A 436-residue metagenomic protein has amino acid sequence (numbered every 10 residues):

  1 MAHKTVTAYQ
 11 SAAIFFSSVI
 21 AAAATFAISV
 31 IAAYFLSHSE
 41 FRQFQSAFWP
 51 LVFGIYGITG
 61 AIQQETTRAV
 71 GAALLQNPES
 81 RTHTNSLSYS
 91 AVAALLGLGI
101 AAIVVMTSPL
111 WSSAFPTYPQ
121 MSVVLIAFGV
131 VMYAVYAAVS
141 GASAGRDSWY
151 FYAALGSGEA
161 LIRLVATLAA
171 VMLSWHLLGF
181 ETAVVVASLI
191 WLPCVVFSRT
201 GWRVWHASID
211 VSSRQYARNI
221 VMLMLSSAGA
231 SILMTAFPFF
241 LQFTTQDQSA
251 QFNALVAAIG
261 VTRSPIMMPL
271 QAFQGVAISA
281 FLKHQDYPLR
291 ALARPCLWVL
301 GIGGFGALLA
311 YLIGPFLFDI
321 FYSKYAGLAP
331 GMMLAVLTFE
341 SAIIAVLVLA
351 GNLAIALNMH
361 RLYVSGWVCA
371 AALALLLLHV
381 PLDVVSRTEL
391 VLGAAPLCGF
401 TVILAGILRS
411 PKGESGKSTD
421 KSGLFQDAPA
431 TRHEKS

Functional and structural regions predicted by a protein language model:
M1-T7, Y150-A154, L177-L178, A183-V184 (+2 more regions): Interhelical loop/hinge segments that connect adjacent transmembrane helices in multipass membrane
V6-Q63, V221-T244, P396-C398: Signature of the first transmembrane helix
A8, Q45, P78-A94, A217-I220 (+2 more regions): Interfacial transmembrane-helix starts/ends
Q10-T25, G158-E159, R163, F180-V195 (+2 more regions): Transmembrane helical elements of multi-pass membrane transporters/channels
H38, T107-I126, L312-A342: Interfacial segments at transmembrane-helix termini and the short loops linking adjacent helices
T59-Q76, A258, T262-D286, I355-A356: Helix-loop junctions and terminal segments of transmembrane helices in multi-pass membrane transport/translocation
P119-V124, A153-G201, C369-L373, V385-P411: Hydrophobic alpha-helical transmembrane segments
M132-A154, L168, F339-G366: Membrane-interface junctions at transmembrane-helix termini in multi-pass inner-membrane proteins
